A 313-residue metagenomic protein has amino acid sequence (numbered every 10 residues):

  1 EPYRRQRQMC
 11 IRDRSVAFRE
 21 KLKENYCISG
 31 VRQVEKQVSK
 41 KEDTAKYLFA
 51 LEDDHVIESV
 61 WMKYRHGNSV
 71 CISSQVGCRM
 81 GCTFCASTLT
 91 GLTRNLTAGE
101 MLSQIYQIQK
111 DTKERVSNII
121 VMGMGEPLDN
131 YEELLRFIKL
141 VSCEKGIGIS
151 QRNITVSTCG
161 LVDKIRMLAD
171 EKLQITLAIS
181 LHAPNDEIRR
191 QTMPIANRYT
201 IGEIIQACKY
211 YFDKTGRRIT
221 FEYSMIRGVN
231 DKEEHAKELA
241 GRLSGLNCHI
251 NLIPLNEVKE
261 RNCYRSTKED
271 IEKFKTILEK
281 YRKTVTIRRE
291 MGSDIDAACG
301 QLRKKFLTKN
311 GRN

Functional and structural regions predicted by a protein language model:
E1-R7, I11: Single conserved hydrophobic/aromatic residue that forms the stacking wall/gate of nucleotide- or nucleobase-binding
C10, C71-S73, G77, F84-A86 (+3 more regions): Conserved beta-strand segments that form the floor/walls of ligand-binding pockets within enzyme and binding domains
F18-S74, M101, I105-R115: N-terminal [4Fe-4S]-dependent radical SAM core
K63-E100: Canonical Radical SAM [4Fe-4S] cluster-binding loop centered on the CxxxCxxC motif and its immediate flanking residues
Q109-N118, G123-R282, R288: Conserved AdoMet/S-adenosylmethionine-binding subsite of the radical SAM
R289-I295: A short, acidic, flexible beta-alpha connecting loop/helix-capping segment that sits on the rim of active
K309-N313: Acidic, low-complexity intrinsically disordered tails
